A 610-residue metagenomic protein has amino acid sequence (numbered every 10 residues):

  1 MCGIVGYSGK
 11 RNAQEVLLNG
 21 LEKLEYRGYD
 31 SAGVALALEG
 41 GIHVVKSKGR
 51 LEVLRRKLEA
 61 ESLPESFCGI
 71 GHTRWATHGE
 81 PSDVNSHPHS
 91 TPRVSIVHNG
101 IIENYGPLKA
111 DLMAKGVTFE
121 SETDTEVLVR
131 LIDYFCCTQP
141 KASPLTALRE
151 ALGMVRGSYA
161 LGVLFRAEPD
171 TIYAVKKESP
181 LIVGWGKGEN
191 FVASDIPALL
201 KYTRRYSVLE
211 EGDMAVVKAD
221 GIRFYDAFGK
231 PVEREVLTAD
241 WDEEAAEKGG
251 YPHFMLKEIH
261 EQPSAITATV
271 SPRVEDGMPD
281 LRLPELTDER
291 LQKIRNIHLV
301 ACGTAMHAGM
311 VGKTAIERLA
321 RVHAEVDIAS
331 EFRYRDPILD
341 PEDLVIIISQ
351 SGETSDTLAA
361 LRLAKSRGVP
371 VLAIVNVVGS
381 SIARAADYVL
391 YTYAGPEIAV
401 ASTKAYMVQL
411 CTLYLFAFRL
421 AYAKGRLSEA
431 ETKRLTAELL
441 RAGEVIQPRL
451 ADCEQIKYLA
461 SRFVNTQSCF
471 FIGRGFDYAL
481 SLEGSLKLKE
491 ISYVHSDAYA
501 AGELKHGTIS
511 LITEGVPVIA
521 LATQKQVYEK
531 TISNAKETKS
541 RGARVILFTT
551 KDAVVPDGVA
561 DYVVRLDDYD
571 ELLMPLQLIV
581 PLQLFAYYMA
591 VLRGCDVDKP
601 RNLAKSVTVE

Functional and structural regions predicted by a protein language model:
M1-H253, K257, E261-H298, Y334 (+5 more regions): Conserved short alpha-helical segments that host acidic/polar catalytic motifs at enzyme active sites
V44, A167-E168, S179-L181, K187-G188 (+3 more regions): A SIS-like phosphosugar-recognition module
